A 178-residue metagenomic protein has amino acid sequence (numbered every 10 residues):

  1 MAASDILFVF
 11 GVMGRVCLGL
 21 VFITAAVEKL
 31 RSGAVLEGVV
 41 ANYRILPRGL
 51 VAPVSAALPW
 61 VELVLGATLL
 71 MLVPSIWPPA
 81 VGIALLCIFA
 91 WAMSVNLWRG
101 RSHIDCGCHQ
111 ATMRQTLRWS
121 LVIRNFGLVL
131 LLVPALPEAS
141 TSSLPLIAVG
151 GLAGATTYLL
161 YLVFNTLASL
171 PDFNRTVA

Functional and structural regions predicted by a protein language model:
M1-A178: Membrane-interfacial helix-loop segments of redox and metal-homeostasis proteins, especially TM-loop-TM junctions
